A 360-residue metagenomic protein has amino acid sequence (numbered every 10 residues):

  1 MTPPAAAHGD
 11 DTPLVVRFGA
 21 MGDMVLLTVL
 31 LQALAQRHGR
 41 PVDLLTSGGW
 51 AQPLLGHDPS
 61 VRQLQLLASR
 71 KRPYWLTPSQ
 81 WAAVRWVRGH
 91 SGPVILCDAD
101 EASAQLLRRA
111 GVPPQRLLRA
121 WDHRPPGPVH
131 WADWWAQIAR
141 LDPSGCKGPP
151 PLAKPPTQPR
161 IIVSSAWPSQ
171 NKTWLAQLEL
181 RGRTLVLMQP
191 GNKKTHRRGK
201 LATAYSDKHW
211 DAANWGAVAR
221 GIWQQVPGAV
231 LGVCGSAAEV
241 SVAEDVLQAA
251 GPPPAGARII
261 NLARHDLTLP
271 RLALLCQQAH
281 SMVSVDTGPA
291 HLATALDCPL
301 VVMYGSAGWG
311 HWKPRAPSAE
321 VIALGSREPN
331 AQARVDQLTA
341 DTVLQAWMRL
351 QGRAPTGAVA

Functional and structural regions predicted by a protein language model:
M1-A360: Catalytic machinery of carbohydrate-active enzymes, primarily nucleotide-sugar-dependent glycosyltransferases
